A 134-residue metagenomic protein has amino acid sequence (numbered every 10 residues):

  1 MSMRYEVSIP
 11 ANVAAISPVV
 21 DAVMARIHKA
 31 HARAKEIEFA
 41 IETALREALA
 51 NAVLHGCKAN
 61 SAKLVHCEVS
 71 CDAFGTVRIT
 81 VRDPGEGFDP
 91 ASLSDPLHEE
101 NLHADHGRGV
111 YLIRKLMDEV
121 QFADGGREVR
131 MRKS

Functional and structural regions predicted by a protein language model:
M1-E6, V53-S134: Conserved beta-strand-loop-beta-strand hairpin that lines the nucleotide-binding pocket of ATP/GTP-utilizing enzymes
M3-K35: Helix-loop-beta hinge of the Bergerat
I16-S17, E38, E42, V110: Short, structured helix-loop boundary elements
D21-R26, F39-A40, V81-R82, D89: Short hydrophobic/aromatic-rich motifs at helix boundaries and adjacent loops
M24-E47, L102-H103: Conserved short strand/loop->alpha-helix "switch" segment adjacent to the catalytic nucleotide/phosphoryl-transfer site
R46, A50, L54: Short alpha-helix lining the ATP-binding pocket of the histidine-kinase-like ATPase
